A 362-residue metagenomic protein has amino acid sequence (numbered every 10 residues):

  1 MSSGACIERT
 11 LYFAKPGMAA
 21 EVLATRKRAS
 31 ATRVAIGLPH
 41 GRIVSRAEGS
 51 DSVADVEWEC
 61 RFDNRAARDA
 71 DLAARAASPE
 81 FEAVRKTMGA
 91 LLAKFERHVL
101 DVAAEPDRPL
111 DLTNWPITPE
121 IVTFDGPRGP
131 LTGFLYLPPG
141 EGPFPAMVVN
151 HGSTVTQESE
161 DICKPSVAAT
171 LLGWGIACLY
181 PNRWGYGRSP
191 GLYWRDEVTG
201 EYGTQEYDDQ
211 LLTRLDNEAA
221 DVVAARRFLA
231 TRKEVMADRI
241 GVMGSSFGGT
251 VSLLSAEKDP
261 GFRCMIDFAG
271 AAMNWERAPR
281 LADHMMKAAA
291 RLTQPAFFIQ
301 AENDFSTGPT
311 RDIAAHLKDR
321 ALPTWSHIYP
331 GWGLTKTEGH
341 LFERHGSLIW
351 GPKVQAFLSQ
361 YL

Functional and structural regions predicted by a protein language model:
M1-E82, T87-L110: Short S/T/G/P-rich N-terminal loop/turn motif that feeds into the first structured element of a domain
L110-G142: N-terminal cap/lid segment of alpha/beta-hydrolase-fold proteins
G142-F144, G152-P190, N274-W275, S306-T307: Short substrate-entry loop that stabilizes the transition state in hydrolases
E197-K233: Alpha/beta-hydrolase active-site loop
V235-S245: Alpha/beta-hydrolase fold nucleophile elbow
G244-G248, S252: Gly/Ala-rich beta-loop-alpha elbow adjacent to hydrolase catalytic centers
C264, G270-W325: The feature captures the conserved acid-bearing segment of alpha/beta-hydrolase catalytic domains
P323-L362: C-terminal catalytic histidine-bearing segment of alpha/beta-hydrolase fold enzymes
